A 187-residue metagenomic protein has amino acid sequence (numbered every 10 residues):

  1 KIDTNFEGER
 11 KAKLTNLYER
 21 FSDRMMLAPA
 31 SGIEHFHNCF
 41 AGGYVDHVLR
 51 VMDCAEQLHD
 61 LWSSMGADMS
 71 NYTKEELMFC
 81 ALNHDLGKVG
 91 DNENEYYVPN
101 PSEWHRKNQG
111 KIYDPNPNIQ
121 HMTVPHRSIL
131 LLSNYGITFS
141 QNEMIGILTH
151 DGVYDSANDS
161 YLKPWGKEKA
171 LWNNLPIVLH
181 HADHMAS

Functional and structural regions predicted by a protein language model:
K1-A30: Non-catalytic interface/linker regions that flank or bridge core catalytic/transmembrane domains
E19-S22, L49-E56, D60: Amphipathic, well-packed alpha-helical segments that form the structural scaffold of globular domains
A30-S31, L49: Solvent-exposed, flexible loop/coil residues
I33-F40, D46, L58, A67-S187: Divalent metal-dependent catalytic cores for phosphoryl transfer on phosphate-bearing substrates
